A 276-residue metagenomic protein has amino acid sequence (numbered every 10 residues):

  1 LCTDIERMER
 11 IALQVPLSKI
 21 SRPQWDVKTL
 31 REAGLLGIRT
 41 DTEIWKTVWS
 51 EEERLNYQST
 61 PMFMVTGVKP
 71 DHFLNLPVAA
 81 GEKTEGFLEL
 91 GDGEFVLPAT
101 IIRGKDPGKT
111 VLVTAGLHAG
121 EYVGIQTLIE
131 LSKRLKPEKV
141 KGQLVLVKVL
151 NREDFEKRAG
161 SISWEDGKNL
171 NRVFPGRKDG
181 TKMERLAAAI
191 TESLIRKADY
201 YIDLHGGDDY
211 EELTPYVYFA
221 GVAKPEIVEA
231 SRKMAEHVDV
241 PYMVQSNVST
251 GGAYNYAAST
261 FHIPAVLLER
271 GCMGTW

Functional and structural regions predicted by a protein language model:
L1-M8, T42-T47, N151-R152, G207: Short "lid" loop at the C-terminus of a central beta-strand within the Rossmann-like core of SAM-dependent
C2-S18, K28: Short, glycine-/aromatic-enriched active-site segment of Class I SAM-dependent methyltransferases
A12-L17, E53-N56, L117, V217-G221: Short glycine-enriched, charge-decorated loop/helix-capping segments at active-site entrances that position
S18-D41: Short alpha-helix
S21-Q24, K28, Q58, R185 (+2 more regions): Residue-level recognition of alpha-helix initiation/capping sites
A33, Q58, R196: Structured loop/turn residues at beta-strand edges in well-structured enzyme cores
E43, W49-G67: Core SAM-dependent methyltransferase catalytic element
V68-W276: Structured catalytic-domain cores with a bias toward divalent-metal coordination
